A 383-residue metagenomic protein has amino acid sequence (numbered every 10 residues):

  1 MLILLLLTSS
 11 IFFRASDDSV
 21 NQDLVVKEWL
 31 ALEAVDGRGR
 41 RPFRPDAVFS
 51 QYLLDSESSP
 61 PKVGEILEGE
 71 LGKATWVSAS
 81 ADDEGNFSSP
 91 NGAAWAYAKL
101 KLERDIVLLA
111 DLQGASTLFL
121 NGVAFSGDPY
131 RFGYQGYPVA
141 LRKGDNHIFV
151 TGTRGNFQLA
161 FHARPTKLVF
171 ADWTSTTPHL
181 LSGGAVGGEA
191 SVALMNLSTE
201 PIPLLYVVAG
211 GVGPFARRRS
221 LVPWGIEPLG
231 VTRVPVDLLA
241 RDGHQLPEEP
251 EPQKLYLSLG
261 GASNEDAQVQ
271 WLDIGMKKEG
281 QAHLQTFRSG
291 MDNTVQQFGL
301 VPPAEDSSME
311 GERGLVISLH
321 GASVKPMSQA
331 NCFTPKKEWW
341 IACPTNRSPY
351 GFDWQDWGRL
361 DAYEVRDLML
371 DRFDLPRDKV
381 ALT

Functional and structural regions predicted by a protein language model:
I11-S89, H147-L181, S191-V192, F298: Accessory carbohydrate-binding/adhesion or oligomerization-edge regions at the termini of glycan-active proteins
L102, V192-E200: Asparagine-centered strand-capping/turn motif at beta-strand->loop junctions
L102-F119, I148-V150: Aromatic-lined ligand-binding clefts that engage carbohydrates, nucleic acids, or primary amines
T117-P165, P228-G243: Beta-strand-rich ligand-recognition modules
T176-L180, P214-R313: A domain-start/cap signature at the N-terminus of enzymes
A304-G311, W357-T383: Gly/Ser-rich "nucleophile elbow"/oxyanion-hole loop immediately N-terminal to the catalytic nucleophile in hydrolases
E310-A322: Short beta-strand element of the alpha/beta-hydrolase
S323-R372: Cap/lid segment of the alpha/beta-hydrolase catalytic domain
